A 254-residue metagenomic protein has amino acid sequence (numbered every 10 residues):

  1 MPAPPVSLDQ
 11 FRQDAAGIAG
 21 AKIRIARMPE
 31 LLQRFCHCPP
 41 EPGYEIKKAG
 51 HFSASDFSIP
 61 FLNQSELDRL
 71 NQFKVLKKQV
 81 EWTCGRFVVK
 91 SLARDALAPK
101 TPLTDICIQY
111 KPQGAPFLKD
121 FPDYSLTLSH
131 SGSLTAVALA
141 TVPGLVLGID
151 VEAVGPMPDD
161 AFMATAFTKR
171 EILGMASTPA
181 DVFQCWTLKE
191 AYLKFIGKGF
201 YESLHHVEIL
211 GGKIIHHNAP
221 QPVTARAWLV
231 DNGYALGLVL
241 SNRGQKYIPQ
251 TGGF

Functional and structural regions predicted by a protein language model:
M1-F254: Core catalytic alpha/beta fold that binds nucleotide/phospho-ligands
